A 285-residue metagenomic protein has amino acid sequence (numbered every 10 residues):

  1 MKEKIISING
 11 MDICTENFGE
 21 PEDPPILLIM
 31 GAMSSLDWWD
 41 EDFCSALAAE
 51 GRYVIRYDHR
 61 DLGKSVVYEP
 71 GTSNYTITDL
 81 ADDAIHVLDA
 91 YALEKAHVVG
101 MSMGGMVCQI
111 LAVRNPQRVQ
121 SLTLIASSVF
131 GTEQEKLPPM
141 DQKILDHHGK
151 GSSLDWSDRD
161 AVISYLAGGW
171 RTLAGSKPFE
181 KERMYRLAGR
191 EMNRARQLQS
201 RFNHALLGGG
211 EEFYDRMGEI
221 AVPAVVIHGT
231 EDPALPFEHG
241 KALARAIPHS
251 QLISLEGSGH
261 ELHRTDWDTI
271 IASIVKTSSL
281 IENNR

Functional and structural regions predicted by a protein language model:
M11-V67: Conserved HGGG/HGGXW glycine-rich cap/lid loop of the alpha/beta-hydrolase fold
T78-A96: Conserved acidic catalytic loop of the alpha/beta-hydrolase fold
G105-P116, L122: Short glycine-enriched nucleophile-adjacent loop and the immediately C-terminal alpha-helix near the catalytic center
S121-D155: Flexible "cap/lid" loop of the alpha/beta hydrolase fold
Q142-D215, V222, A242: Alpha/beta-hydrolase
I220, V226-H228: Short beta-strand/loop motif that positions the catalytic acidic residue of the alpha/beta-hydrolase fold
E231-L235: Acidic catalytic loop of the alpha/beta-hydrolase fold
S250-R285: Catalytic active-site module of serine/aspartate enzymes centered on a nucleophile-bearing elbow/loop
